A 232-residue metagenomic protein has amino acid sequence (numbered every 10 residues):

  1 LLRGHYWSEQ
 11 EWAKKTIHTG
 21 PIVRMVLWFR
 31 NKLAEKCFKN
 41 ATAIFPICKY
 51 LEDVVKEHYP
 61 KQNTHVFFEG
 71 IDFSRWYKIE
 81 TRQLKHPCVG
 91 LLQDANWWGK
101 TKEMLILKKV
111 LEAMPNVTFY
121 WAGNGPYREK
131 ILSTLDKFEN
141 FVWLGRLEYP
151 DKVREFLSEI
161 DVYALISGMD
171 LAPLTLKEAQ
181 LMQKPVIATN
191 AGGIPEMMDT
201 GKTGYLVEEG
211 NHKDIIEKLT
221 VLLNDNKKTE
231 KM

Functional and structural regions predicted by a protein language model:
V23-I44: Membrane-proximal helix-turn-helix segments that form the acceptor-binding/catalytic region of lipid-linked
K39, E52-I71: Helix-loop-beta element that forms the nucleotide-linked donor phosphate-binding surface in glycosyltransferases
K56, G70-H86, K100: Acidic anion/phosphate-binding donor-loop and adjacent secondary structure in glycosyltransferase catalytic cores
R82-E112, Y120: Conserved donor-binding/catalytic core segment of Leloir-type glycosyltransferases
E129-L147: Nucleotide-activated donor-binding/catalytic signature segment of Leloir-type glycosyltransferases, i.e., the conserved
G168: Aromatic "clamp/platform" in nucleotide-sugar-dependent glycosyltransferases that forms part of the donor/acceptor
P185-A188: Short hydrophobic beta-strand element within catalytic cores of glycosyltransferases and related nucleotide-activated
T200-G201, Y205-H212, V221-K227: Conserved acidic donor-binding segment of nucleotide-sugar-dependent glycosyltransferases
